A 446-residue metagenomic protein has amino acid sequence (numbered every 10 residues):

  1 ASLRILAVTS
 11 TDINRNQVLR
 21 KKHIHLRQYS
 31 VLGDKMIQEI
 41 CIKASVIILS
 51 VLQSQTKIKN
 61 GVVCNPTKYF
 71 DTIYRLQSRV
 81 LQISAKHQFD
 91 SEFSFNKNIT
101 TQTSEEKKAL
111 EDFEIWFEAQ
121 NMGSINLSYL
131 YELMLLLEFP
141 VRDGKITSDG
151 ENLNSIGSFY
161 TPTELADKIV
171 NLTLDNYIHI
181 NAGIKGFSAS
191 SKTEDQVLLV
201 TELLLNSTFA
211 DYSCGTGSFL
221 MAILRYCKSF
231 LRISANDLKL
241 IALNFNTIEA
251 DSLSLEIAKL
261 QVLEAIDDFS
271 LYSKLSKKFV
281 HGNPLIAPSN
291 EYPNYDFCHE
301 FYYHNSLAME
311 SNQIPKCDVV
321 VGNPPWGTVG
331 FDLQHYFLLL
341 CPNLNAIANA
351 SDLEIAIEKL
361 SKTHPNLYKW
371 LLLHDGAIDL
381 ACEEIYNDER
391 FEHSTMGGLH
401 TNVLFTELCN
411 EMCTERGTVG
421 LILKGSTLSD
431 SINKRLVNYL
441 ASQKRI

Functional and structural regions predicted by a protein language model:
A1, G61-V62, F70, N366 (+2 more regions): Compositionally biased, intrinsically disordered low-complexity regions enriched in charged/polar residues
A1, K57, D90, R232 (+1 more regions): Residue-level recognition of short, structured coil/turn motifs that connect secondary structure elements
S2-I5, T9-Y226, N244, I248-S254 (+3 more regions): Preference for the N-terminal adenyl/adenosyl cofactor-binding alpha/beta module
D143-R445: SAM-dependent methyltransferase catalytic region
